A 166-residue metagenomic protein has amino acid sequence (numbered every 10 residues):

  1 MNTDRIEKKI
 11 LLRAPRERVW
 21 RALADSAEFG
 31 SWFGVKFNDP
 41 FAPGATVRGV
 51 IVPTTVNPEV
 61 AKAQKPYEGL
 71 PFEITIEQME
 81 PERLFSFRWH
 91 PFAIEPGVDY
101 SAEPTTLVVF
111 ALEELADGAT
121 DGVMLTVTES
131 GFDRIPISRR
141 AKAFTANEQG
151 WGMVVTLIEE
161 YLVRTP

Functional and structural regions predicted by a protein language model:
M1-R16: Terminal, regulation- and interaction-focused segments at domain boundaries
E7, A27-F72: Short beta-edge strand/loop motif at the mouth of beta-sheet-based domains
K8-I10, P71-Q78, T105-A116: Hydrophobic/aromatic beta-strand elements that line small-molecule binding cavities or substrate pockets in beta-rich
R48-V56, S86-A93, T128-F132: Generic short beta-strand segments
E80-F85, D117: Short, conserved beta-turn/loop elements at beta-strand boundaries and strand-helix junctions
P96-Q149: Beta-strand/loop substructures that line and gate deep hydrophobic ligand-binding cavities in soluble
E160-P166: Short, highly charged C-terminal tails/helix-capping segments
